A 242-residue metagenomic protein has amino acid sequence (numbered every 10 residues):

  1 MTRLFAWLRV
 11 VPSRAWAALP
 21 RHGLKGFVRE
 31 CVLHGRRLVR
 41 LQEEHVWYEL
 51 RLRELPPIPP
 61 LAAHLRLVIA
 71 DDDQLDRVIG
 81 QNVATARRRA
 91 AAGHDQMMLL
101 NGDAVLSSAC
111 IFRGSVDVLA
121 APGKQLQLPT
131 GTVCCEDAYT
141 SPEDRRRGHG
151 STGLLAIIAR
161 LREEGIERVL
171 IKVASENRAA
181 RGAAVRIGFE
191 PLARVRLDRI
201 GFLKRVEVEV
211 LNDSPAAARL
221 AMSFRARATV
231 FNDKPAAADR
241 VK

Functional and structural regions predicted by a protein language model:
M1-A86, A92-H94: Acyl-donor-binding surface of acyltransferase catalytic domains
H45-Y48, E190-R205: Conserved catalytic-core motifs of GNAT/GCN5-like acyltransferases
A92-Q96, L100, A104-D137: Conserved acyl-donor/pantetheine-binding loop and adjacent beta-alpha core of acyl/acetyltransferases and related
L126, V185-I187, V206-V210: Short low-complexity, flexible loop/linker segments enriched in glycine and/or proline with clustered acidic
D137-P142, R146-E163, R168, G182-R186: Conserved acetyl-CoA-binding loop-helix of GNAT-fold acetyltransferases
V169-V173: Conserved hydrophobic beta-strand within the GNAT/NAT acetyltransferase core sheet that lines the active-site cleft
S175-A193: Conserved active-site alpha-helix within GNAT-family acetyltransferase domains
A221-K242: Long, compositionally biased intrinsically disordered regions
